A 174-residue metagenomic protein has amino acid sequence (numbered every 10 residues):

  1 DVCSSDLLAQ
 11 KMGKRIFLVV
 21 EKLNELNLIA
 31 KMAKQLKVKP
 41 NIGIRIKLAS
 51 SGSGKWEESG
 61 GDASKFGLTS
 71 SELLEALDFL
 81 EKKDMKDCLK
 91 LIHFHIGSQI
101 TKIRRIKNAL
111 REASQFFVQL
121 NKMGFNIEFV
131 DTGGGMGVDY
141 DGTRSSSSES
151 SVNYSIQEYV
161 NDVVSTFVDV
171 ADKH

Functional and structural regions predicted by a protein language model:
V2-S4: Short, small-residue-biased leader/transition segments that mark boundaries at the very start of proteins
D6-G13, A33-K39, L77-L89, K122: Acidic (Asp/Glu)-rich catalytic clusters
D6-L8, I29-M32, G52-G61, I103-I106 (+1 more regions): Short acidic, glycine/serine/threonine-rich loops at helix termini
K14-K31, E158-F167: Phosphate/diphosphate-binding loops
K22-N24, I46-S50, S70-E72, I96-S98 (+1 more regions): Active-site-proximal loop/turn and secondary-structure-junction residues that shape catalytic pockets, frequently
I29, I44, I92, T132: Conserved, mostly hydrophobic/aromatic
N41-S59, F66-G67: Phosphate/diphosphate-binding glycine-rich loops and adjacent basic-rich segments that engage nucleotide
S98-H174: C-terminal active-site-proximal or functional interface alpha/beta core segments in diverse enzymes
